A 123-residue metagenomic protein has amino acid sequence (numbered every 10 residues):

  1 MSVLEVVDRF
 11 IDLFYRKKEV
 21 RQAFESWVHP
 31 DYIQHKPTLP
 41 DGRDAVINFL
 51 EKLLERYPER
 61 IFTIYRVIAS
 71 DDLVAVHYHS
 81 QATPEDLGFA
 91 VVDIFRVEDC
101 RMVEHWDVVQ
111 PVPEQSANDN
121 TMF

Functional and structural regions predicted by a protein language model:
M1-F123: C-terminal and inter-domain tail/linker signature
